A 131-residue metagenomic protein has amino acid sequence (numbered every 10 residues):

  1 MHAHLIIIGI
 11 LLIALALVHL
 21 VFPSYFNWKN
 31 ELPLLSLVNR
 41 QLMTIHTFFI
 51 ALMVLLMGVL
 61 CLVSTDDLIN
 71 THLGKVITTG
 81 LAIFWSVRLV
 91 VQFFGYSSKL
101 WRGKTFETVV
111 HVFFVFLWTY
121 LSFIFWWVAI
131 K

Functional and structural regions predicted by a protein language model:
H2-G9, L37-T47, L68-T78, W101-H111 (+1 more regions): Membrane-water interface of alpha-helical transmembrane segments
I10, A14-A16, V21-P23, V38-D66 (+1 more regions): Core segments of alpha-helical transmembrane spans in multipass integral membrane proteins
P23-R40, G95-G103: Cytosolic, membrane-interface loops and tails of multi-pass inner-membrane proteins
E31-P33, V63-T71, L100-W101, I130-K131: Membrane-interface helix termini and inter-helical loops of multi-pass transporters
V90-E107, I130: Membrane-helix boundary connector in multi-pass membrane proteins
S122-K131: Juxtamembrane boundary at the C-terminal end of a transmembrane helix
